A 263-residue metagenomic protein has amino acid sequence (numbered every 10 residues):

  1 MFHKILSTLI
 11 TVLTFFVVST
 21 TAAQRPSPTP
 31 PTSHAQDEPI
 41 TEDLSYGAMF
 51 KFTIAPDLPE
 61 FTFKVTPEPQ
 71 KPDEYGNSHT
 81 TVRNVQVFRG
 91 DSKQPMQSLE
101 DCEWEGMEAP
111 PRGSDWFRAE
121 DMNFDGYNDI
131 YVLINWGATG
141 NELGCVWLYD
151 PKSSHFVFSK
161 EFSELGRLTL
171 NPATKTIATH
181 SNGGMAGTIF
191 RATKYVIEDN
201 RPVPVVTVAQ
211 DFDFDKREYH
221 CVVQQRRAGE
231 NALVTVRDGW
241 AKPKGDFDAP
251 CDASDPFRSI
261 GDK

Functional and structural regions predicted by a protein language model:
M1-I5: Positively charged n-region of N-terminal signal peptides that target proteins for export
S7-V17: Bacterial N-terminal signal peptides
S19-N84, T176-K263: Acidic, small-residue rich beta-repeat scaffolds with periodic aromatic anchors
M49-T53, R112-M122, L165-T176: Beta-propeller blade termini
F61-V65, D121-I134, K175-H180: Acidic/hydrophobic-patterned starts of short beta strands in beta-sheet-rich repeat architectures
R83-P110, S153-T169, T176-A178, V206: Blade-edge motifs of beta-propeller repeat domains
F88-D91, N141-F158, K194-D199: Beta-propeller blade repeat segments, especially FG-GAP/WD-type strand-to-loop junctions in 6- to 7-bladed propeller
W136-T139, G184-A186: Short glycine/acidic-enriched loop and turn motifs that connect beta-strands
